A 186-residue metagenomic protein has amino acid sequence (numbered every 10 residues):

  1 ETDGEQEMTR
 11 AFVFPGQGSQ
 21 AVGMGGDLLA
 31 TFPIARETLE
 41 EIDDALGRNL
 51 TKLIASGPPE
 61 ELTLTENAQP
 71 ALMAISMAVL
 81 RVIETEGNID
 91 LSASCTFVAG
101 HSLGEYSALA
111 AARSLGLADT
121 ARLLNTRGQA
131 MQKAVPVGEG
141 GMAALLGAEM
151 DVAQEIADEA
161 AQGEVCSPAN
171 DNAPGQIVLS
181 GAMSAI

Functional and structural regions predicted by a protein language model:
E1-E7: Short, Lys/Arg-enriched N-terminal segments with co-localized hydrophobic residues within the first ~10-30 amino acids
M8-A99, L179: Helix-rich "cap/lid" substructures immediately adjacent to catalytic or cofactor-binding pockets
Q17-S19, A111-I186: Alpha/beta catalytic cores of group-transfer enzymes, especially the acyltransferase/condensing modules of polyketide
E40-E41, A74-A78, E105, A118 (+2 more regions): A broad detector of short, well-ordered amphipathic alpha-helices that serve as recognition/interaction surfaces
P59-E60, T96-A99, L103, G128 (+1 more regions): Short, glycine/charge-rich beta-strand/loop segments that flank catalytic centers and engage negatively charged groups
L72, V79, A108-A110, A130: Hydrophobic side chains within alpha-helical segments
M73, H101, P168-D171: Long, contiguous hydrophobic alpha-helical segments, chiefly transmembrane helices and signal peptides
H101-A110, S114: Glycine-rich nucleophile elbow surrounding the catalytic serine of serine-hydrolase chemistry
